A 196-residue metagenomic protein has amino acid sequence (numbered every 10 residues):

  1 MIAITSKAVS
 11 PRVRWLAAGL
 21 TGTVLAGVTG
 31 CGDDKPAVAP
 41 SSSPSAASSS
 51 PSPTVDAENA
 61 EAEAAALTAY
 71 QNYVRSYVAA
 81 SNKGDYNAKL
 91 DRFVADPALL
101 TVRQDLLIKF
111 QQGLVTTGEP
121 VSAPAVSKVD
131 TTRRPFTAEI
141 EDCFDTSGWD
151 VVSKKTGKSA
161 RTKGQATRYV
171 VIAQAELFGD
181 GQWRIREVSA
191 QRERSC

Functional and structural regions predicted by a protein language model:
M1-T29: Sec-dependent bacterial lipoprotein signal peptides
G19-T21, T29-P51: Short, low-complexity, disordered segments immediately C-terminal to signal peptides in bacterial exported proteins
G30-G32, F144, S195: Sequence contexts marking disulfide-bonded cysteines in secreted/extracellular proteins
P51-P120: Core segments of small alpha/beta cavity-forming domains
A98, T146-G148, R192: Solvent-exposed loop/turn segments at secondary-structure junctions within structured extracellular/periplasmic domains
L114-K155: Surface-exposed, charged secondary-structure patches
S159-C196: Short beta-strand edge/turn micro-motifs at domain boundaries
